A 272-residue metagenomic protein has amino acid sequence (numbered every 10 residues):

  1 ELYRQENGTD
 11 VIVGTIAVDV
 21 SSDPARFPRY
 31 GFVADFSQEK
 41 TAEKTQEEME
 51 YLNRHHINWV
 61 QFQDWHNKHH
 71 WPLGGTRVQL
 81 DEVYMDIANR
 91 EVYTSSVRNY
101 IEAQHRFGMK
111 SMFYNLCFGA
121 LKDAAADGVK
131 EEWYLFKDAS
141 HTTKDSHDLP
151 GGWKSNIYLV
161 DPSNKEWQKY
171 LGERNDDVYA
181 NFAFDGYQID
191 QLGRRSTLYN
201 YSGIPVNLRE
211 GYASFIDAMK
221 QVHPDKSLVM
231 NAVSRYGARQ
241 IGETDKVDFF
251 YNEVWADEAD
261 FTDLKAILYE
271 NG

Functional and structural regions predicted by a protein language model:
E1-N7: Short, aromatic- and glycine-rich surface loops/edge beta-strands on solvent-exposed regions
N7-V13: Short, exposed coil/turn segments at beta-strand boundaries within extracellular/luminal domains
V13-K68: An acidic-aromatic substrate-binding cleft motif
S22-A42, S111-F182: Active-site-adjacent "subsite" loops/lids of carbohydrate-active enzymes
R29-F32, W59-Q63, K110-N115, G186-Q188 (+2 more regions): Structural recognition of the beta-strand scaffold that forms the well-ordered cores of secreted hydrolase catalytic
A34-S37, W65-N67, L116-A120, L192-R194 (+2 more regions): Active-site beta-loop-alpha junctions enriched in small/polar residues
H66-V97, A125-N164, G193-E210: Aromatic- and acidic-residue-enriched carbohydrate-binding clefts of CAZyme catalytic domains
V160-N271: Active-site neighborhood of glycoside hydrolase catalytic domains
